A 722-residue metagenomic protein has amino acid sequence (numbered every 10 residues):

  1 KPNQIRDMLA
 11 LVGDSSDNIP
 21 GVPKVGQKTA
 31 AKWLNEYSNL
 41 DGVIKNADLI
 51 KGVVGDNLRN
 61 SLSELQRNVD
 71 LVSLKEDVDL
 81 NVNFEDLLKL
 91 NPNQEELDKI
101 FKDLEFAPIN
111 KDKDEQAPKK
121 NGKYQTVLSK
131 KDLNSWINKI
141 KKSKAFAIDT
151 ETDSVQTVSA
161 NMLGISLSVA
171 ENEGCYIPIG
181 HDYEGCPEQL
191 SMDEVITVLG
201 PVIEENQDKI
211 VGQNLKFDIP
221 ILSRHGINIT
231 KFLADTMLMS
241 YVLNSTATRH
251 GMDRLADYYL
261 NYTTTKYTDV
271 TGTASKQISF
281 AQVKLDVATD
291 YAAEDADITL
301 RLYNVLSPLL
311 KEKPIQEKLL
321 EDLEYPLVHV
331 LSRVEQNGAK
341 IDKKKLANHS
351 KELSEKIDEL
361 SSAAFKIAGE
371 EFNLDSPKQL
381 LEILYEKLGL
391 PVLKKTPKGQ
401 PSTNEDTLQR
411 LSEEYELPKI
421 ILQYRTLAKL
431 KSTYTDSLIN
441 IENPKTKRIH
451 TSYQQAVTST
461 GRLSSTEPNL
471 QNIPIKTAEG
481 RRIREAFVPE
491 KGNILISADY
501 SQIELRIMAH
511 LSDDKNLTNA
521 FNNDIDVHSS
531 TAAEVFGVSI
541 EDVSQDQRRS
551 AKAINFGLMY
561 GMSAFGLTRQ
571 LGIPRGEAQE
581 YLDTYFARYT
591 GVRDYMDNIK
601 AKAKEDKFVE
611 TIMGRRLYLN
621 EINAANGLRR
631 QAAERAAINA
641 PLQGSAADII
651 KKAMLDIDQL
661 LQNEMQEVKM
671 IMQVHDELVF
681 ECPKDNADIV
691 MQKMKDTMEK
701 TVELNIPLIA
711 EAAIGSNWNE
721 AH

Functional and structural regions predicted by a protein language model:
K1-D77, D257-Y259: Extended two-metal-dependent nuclease catalytic cores across DNA- and RNA-processing enzymes
S61-G185, E204, A247, L255 (+11 more regions): Conserved "right-hand" nucleotidyltransferase catalytic core of DNA-directed polymerases
A147, Q207-L215, L495-S497: Acidic beta-strand-to-loop metal/phosphate-binding motif
V155-Q156, I165, K216-G226, M239-L243 (+3 more regions): Short active-site loop/helix that positions an aromatic residue
N228-S245, M252, D524-H528: Conserved beta-strand -> loop -> alpha-helix junction used to position metal-binding or nucleic-acid-contacting
D235, D295, L327-Q336, D342 (+4 more regions): Catalytic palm active-site di-aspartate
I278-A281, H329, Q336, N443-T446 (+6 more regions): Conserved catalytic core of nucleic-acid polymerases
E355, E359-S362, K366-K419, A587-R635 (+3 more regions): C-terminal polymerase-core module
